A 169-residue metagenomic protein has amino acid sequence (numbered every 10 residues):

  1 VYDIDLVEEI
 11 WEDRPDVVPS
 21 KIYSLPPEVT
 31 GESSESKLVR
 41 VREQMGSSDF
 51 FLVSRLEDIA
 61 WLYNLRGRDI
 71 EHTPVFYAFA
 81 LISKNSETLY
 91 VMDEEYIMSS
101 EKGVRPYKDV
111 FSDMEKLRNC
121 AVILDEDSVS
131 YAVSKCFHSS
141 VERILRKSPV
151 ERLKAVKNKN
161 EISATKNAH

Functional and structural regions predicted by a protein language model:
V1-Y77, I82-V91, D109-H169: Flexible, acidic/His-enriched mid-domain "rim/lid" segments that flank
D93-G103: Compact, glycine/acidic-enriched structural inserts
